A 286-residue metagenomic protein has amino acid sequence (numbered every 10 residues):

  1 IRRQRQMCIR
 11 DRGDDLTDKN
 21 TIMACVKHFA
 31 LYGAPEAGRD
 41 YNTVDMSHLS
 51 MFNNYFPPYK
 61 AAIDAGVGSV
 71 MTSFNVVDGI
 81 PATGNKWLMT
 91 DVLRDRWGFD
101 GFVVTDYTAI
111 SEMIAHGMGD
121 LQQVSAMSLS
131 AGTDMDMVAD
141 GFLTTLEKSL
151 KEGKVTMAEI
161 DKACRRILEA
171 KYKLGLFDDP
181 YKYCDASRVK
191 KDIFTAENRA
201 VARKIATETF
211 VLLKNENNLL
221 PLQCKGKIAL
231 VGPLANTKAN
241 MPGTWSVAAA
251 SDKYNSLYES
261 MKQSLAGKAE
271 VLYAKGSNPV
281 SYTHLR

Functional and structural regions predicted by a protein language model:
R2-R286: Glycoside hydrolase catalytic-domain context in secreted enzymes
